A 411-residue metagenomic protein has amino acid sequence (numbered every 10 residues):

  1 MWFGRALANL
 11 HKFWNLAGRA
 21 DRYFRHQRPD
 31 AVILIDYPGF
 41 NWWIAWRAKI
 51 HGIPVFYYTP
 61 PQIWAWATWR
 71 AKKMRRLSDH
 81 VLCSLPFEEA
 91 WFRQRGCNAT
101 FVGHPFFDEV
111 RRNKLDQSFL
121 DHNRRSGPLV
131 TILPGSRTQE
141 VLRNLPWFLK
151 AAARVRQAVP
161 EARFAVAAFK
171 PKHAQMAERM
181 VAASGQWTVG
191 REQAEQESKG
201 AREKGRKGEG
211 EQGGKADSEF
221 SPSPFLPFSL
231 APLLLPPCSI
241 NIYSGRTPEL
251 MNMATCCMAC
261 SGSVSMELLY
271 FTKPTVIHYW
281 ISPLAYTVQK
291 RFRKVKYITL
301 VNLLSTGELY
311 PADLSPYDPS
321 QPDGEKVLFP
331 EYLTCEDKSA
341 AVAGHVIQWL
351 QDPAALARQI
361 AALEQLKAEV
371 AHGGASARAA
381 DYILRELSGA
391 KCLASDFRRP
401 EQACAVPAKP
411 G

Functional and structural regions predicted by a protein language model:
M1-E195, K199, K215-F220, L235-P410: Nucleotide-activated sugar donor-binding and catalytic core shared by glycosyltransferases and related lipid-linked
Q193-K204, E209-Q212, P224-P227, P232: Collagen-like Gly-X-Y triplet repeats in extracellular proteins
